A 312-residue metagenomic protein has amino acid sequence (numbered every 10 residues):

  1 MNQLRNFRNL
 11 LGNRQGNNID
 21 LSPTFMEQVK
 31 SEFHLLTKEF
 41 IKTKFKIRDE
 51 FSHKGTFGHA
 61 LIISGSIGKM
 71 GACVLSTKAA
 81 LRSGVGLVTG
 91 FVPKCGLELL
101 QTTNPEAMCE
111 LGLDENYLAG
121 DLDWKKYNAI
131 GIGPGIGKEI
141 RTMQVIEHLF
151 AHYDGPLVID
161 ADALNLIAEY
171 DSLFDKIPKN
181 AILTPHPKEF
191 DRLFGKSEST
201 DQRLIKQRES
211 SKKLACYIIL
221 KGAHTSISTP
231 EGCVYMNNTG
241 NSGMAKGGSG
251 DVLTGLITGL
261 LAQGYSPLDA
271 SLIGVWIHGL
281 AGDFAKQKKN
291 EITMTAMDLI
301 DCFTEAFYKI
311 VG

Functional and structural regions predicted by a protein language model:
N2-P156, N165-I182, P187, D191-G312: Small-residue (G/A/S/T)-rich helix-start motifs and N-terminal tracts that mark the onset
